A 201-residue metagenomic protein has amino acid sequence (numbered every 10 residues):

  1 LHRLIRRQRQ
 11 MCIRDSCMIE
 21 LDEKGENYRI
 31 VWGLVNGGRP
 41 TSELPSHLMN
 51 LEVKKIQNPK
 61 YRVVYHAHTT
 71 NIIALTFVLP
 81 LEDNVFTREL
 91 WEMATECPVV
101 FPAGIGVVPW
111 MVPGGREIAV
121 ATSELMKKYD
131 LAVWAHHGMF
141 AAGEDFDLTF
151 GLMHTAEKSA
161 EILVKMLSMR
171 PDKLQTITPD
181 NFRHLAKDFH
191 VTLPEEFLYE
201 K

Functional and structural regions predicted by a protein language model:
L1-I13: Single conserved hydrophobic/aromatic residue that forms the stacking wall/gate of nucleotide- or nucleobase-binding
R14-L75, H137: Short HxH-centered metal-ligating active-site micro-motif
V31-R39, A103-V112: Short histidine-centered catalytic/ligand-binding loop motif
I56, W110-E117: Extended C-terminal subregions enriched in glycine
P59-K60, M111, A121-K201: A conserved C-terminal secondary-structure "cap"
P59-R62, V85, E96, P102-G104 (+2 more regions): Short coil/turn connectors at secondary-structure junctions
N71-M111: Class I SAM-dependent methyltransferase SAM-binding "motif I" and its flanking Rossmann-like core
L75-L79, N84-T87, I118-A121, E144-D145 (+1 more regions): A short secondary-structure junction signal
